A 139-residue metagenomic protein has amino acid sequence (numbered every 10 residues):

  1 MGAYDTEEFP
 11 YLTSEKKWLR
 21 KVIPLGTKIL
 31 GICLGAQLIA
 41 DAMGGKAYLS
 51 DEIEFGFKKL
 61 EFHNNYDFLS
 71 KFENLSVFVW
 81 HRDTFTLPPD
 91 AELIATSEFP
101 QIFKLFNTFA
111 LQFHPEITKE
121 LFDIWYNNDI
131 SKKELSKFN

Functional and structural regions predicted by a protein language model:
M1, A36, P115: Active-site metal-binding loops of divalent metal-dependent hydrolases
M1-L30: Flexible gly/pro-rich beta->alpha loop and the following alpha-helix that scaffold active-site loops
A3-Y4, L38-D41, T86, E120: Short catalytic/ligand-binding loop motif for oxyanion handling, primarily in non-cytosolic enzymes, centered on
D5-E8, F57, D90-L93: Short, flexible loop segments at the rims of nucleotide/cofactor-binding pockets, characterized by
V22-K46: Catalytic nucleophile loop
I23-P24, Y48, H63-N139: Amide-donor transfer/coupling interface in amidating biosynthetic enzymes
Q37-E73: Ligand/cofactor pocket segment of small-molecule handling proteins
